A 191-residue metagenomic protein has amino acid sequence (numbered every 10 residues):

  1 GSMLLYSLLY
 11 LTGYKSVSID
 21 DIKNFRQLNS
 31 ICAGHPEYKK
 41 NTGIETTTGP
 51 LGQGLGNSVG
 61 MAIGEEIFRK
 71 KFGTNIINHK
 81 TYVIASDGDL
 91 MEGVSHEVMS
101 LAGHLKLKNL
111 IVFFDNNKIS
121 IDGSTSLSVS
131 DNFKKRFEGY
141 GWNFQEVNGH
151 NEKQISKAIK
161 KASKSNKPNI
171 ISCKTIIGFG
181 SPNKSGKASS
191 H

Functional and structural regions predicted by a protein language model:
S2-D21: Carboxylate/His-rich catalytic cores and anion/metal-binding grooves
L11-K15, I31, I67: Short helix-loop boundary/capping segments at the starts of domains
G13, R26-N29, S163: Generic secondary-structure transition motif, activating predominantly at the C-termini of alpha-helices
S18-K40: Acidic-glycine-rich active-site phosphate/pyrophosphate-binding loop
K40-H191: Glycine-rich ThDP/TPP pyrophosphate-binding loop and its adjacent helix/strand module within ThDP-dependent enzymes
